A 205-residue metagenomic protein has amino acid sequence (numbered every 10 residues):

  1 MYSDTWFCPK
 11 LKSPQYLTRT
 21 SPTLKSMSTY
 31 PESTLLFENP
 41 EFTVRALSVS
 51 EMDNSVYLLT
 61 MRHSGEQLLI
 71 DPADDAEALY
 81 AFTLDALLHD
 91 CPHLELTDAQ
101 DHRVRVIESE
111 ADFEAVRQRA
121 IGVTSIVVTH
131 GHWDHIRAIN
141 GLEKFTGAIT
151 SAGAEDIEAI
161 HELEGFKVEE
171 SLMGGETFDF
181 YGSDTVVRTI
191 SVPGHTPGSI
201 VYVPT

Functional and structural regions predicted by a protein language model:
E32-E114, Q118-R119, V201-T205: Conserved beta-strand hairpin/beta-sheet module of binuclear metal-dependent hydrolase folds, prominently
L47-S48, K167-E169, S191-P193: Short Gly/Pro-enriched turn/cap motifs at secondary-structure boundaries
I70, T129, A152, G194 (+1 more regions): Active-site flanking residues adjacent to catalytic metal/cofactor-binding acidic residues
D74-T185: Active-site HxH/HxHxD metal-binding segment of metal-dependent hydrolases
